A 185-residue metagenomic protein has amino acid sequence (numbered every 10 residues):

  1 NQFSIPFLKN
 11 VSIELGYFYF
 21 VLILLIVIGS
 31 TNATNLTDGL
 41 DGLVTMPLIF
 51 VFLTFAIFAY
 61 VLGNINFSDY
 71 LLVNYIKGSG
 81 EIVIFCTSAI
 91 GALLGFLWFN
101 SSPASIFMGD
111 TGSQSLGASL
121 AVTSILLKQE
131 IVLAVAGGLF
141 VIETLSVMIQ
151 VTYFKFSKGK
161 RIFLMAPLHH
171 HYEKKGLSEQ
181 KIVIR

Functional and structural regions predicted by a protein language model:
N1, F18-I23, V27-T31, G39-R185: Alpha-helical transmembrane segments
N1-L15: Interfacial loop/helix-cap signal at membrane boundaries in integral membrane proteins
